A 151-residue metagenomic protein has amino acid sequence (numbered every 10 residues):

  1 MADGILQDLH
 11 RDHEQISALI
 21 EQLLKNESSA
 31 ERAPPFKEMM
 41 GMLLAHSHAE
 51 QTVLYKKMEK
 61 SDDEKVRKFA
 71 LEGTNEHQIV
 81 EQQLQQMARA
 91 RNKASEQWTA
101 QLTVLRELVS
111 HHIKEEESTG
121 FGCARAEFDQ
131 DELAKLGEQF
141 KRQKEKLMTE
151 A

Functional and structural regions predicted by a protein language model:
M1-A151: Small-residue-biased structural context
